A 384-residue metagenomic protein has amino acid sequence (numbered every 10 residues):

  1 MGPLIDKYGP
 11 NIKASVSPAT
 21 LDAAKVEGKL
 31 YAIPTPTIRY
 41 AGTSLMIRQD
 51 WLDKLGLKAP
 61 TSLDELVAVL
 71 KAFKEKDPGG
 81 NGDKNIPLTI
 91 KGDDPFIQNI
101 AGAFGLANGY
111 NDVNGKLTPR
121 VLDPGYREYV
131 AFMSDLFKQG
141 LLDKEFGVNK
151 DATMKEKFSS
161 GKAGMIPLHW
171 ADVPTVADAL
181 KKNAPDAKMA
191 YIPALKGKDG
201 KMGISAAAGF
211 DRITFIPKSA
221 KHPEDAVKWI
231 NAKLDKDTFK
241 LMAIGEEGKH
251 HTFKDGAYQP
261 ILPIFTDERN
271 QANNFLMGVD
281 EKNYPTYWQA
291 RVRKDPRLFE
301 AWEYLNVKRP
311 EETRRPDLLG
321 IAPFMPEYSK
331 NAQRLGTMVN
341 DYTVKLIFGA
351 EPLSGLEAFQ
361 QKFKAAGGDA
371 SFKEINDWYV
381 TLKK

Functional and structural regions predicted by a protein language model:
G2-I5, K25-P95, Y110-K162, I166-H169 (+3 more regions): Helix-loop-helix "hinge/cap" segment bordering the ligand-binding cleft or interdomain interface
G2-V16, K58, A107-G125, K181-N183 (+4 more regions): Short, solvent-exposed loop/beta-turn-alpha elements that line the ligand-binding surface or hinge of extracytoplasmic
V16-S17, A23: Active-site-adjacent helix-turn-beta-strand microarchitecture at beta-sheet edges that either contains or buttresses
S44, M189-T214: Periplasmic-binding protein-like
E128-E145, L335-Q360: Amphipathic alpha-helical packing elements
W170-N183: A ligand-binding cleft/hinge motif common to bilobed small-molecule-binding domains
K228-V344, A350: Conserved small-residue motifs centered on glycine
K345-K384: Histidine-centered catalytic/metal-binding microenvironments
